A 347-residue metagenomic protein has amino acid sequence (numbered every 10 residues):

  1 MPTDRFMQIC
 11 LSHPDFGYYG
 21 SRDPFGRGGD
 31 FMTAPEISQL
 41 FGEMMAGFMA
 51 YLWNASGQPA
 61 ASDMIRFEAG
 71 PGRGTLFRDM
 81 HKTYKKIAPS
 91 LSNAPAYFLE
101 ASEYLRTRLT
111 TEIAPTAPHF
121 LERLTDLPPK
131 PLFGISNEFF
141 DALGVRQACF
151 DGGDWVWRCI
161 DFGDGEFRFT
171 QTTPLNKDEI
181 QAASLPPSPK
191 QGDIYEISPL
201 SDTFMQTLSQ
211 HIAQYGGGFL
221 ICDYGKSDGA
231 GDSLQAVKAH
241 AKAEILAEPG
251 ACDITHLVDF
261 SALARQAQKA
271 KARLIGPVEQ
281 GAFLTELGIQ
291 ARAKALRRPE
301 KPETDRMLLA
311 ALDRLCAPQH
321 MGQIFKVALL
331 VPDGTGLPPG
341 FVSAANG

Functional and structural regions predicted by a protein language model:
M1-R123, L127, P131, A148 (+4 more regions): Rossmann-like AdoMet
C10, G134, L263: A residue-level signal for conserved active-site and pocket-lining positions in enzyme catalytic cores
L11-F16, L175, D223-S227: Short glycine-enriched loops at secondary-structure junctions
F41, G134, D223: Conserved RecA-like P-loop NTPase ATPase core
A101, S136-N137, Y224, L330: Residues immediately flanking
L127-A142, E196-Q210: Conserved adenosine/adenylate-binding substructure
F133-L185, L234-E244: A mobile, often basic/glycine-rich helix-loop segment that functions as the active-site lid/recognition loop
E179-G347: Long, Lys/Arg- and hydrophobic-enriched amphipathic alpha-helices
